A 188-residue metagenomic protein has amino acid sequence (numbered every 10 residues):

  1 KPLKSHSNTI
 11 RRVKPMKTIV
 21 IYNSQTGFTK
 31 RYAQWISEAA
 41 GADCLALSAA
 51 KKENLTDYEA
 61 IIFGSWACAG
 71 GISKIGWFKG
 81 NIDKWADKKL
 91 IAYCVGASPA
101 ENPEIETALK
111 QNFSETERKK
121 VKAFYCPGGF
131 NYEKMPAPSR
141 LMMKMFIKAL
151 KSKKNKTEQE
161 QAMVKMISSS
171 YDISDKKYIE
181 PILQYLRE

Functional and structural regions predicted by a protein language model:
K1-P15: Short, Lys/Arg-enriched N-terminal segments with co-localized hydrophobic residues within the first ~10-30 amino acids
T9-I10, A39, D43, A67-E188: FMN-binding flavodoxin-like domain, especially the glycine-rich phosphate-binding loop
K14-M16, T56-Y58, A86-D87, K119: Residue-level preference for short coil/turn positions at secondary-structure junctions
K17-A39: N-terminal beta1-alpha1 ligand-phosphate binding loop
T26, F63, P127: Short glycine-rich loop/turn motifs that provide flexible caps or phosphate-binding loops at active sites
G27, K51-E53, P99, Y132: Flexible, glycine-rich phosphate/dinucleotide-binding loops and adjacent beta-alpha linkers at cofactor/substrate
R31-S37, E59-I72: Short N-terminal helix-initiation segments at or just after the protein's N-terminus
A42-T56, I61-S65, C94-G96: A short beta-strand-loop structural module common to alpha/beta enzyme folds
